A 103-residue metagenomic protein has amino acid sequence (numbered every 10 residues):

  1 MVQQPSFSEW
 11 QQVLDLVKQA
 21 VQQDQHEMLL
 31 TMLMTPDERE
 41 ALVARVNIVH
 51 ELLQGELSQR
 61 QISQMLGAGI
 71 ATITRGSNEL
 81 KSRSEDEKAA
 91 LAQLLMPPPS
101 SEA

Functional and structural regions predicted by a protein language model:
M1-A20: General nucleic-acid-binding
H26-R45: Short, Lys/Arg-enriched anionic-surface-contact patches
L42-L57: Short, amphipathic alpha-helical "recognition" segments used to contact nucleic acids or chromatin
R60-G67: Short alpha-helical "recognition helix" segments of helix-turn-helix
S77-L91: Short, solvent-exposed alpha-helical "recognition" segments
A90-A103: Intrinsically disordered, low-complexity basic tails/linkers immediately adjacent to helix-turn-helix/homeobox/MYB/SANT
